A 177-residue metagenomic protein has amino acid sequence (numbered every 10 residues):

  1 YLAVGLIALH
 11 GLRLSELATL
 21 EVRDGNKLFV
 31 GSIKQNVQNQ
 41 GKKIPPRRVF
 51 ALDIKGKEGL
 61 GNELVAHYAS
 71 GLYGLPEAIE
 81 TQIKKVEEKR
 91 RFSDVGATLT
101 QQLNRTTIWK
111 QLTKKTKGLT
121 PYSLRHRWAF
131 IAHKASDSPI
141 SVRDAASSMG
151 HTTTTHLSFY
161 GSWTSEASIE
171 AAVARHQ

Functional and structural regions predicted by a protein language model:
Y1-L14, A18: Basic, Lys/Arg- and aromatic-enriched nucleic-acid-binding interface segment
I7-L9, H133-D137: Short amphipathic helical patch at the helix-1/turn junction of helix-turn-helix
H10, T19-E63: Conserved tyrosine-mediated DNA breakage-rejoining catalytic core shared by Y-recombinases
E16-A18, L119, A129, D137-G150: Active-site-proximal segment of tyrosine recombinases
R23-F29, S138-F159: Short, polar N-cap/turn motifs at the start of nucleic acid-interacting alpha helices
K34-V37, M149-A174: Catalytic-site neighborhood detector that most strongly recognizes the C-terminal catalytic loop/helix of tyrosine
F50-W128, H133-A135: Active-site/catalytic core of tyrosine-dependent DNA strand-transfer enzymes
I108, P121, S147, A172-R175: Recognition helices and adjacent regulatory flanks at domain boundaries
